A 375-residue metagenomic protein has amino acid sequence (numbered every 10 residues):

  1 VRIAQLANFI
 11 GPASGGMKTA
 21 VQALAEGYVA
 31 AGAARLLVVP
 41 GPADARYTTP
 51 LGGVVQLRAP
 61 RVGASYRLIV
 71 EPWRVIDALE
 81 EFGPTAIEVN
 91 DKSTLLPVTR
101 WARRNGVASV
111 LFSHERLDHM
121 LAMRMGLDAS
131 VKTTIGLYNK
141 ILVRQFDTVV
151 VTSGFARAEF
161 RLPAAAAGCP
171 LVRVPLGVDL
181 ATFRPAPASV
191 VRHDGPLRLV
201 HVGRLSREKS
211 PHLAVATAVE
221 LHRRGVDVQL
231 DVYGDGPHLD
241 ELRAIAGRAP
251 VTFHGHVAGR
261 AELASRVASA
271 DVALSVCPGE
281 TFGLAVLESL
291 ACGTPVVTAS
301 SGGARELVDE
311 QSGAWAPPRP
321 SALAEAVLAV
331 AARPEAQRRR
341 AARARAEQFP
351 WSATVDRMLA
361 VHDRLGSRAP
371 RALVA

Functional and structural regions predicted by a protein language model:
L117, V131-V149: Membrane-proximal helix-turn-helix segments that form the acceptor-binding/catalytic region of lipid-linked
F155, G177: Carbohydrate-associated surface elements
V190-V219: Conserved donor-binding/catalytic core segment of Leloir-type glycosyltransferases
D240-V257, A261: Nucleotide-activated donor-binding/catalytic signature segment of Leloir-type glycosyltransferases, i.e., the conserved
H256, S265-A270: Short alpha-helical donor nucleotide-sugar binding micro-motif in glycosyltransferases
P278: Aromatic "clamp/platform" in nucleotide-sugar-dependent glycosyltransferases that forms part of the donor/acceptor
P295-T298: Short hydrophobic beta-strand element within catalytic cores of glycosyltransferases and related nucleotide-activated
D309-S321, A329-P334: Conserved acidic donor-binding segment of nucleotide-sugar-dependent glycosyltransferases
